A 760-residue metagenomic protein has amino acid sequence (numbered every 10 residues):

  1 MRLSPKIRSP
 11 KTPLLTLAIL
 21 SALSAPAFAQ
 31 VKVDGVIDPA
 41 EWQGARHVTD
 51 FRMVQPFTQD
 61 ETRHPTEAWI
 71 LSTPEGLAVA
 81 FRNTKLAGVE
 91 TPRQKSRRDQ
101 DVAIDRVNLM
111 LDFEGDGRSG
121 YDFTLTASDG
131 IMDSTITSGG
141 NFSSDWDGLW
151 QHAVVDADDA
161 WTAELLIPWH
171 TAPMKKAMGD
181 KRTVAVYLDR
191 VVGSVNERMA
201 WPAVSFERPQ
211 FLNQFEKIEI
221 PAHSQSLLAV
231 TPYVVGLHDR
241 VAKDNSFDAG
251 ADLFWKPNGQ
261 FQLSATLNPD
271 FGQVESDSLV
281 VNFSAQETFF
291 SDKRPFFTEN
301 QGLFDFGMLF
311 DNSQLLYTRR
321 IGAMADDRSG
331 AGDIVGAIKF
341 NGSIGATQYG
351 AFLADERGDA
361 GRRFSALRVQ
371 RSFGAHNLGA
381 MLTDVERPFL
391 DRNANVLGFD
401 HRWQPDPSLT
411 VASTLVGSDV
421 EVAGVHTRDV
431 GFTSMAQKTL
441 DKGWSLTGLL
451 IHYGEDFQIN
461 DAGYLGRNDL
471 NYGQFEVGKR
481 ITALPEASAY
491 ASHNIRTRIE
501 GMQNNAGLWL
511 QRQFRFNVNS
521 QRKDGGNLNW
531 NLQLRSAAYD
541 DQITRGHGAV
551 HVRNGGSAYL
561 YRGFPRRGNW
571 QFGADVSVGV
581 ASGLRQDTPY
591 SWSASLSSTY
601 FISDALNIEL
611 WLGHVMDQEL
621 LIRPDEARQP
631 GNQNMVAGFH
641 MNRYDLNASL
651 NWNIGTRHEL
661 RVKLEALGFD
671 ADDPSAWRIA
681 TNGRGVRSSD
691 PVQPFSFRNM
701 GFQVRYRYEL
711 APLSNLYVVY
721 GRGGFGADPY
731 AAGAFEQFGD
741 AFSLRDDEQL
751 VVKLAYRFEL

Functional and structural regions predicted by a protein language model:
M1-P10: N-terminal secretory signal peptides that target proteins for export/translocation
T16-L17, A27: Cleavable N-terminal signal peptides
A22-P26: N-terminal signal peptide c-region/cleavage motif recognized by signal peptidases
A29, D326, G332-A346, A351-L353 (+4 more regions): Large, well-folded core regions of big proteins
A29-R371, G379, L744: Structural preference for beta-rich elements and adjacent junctions enriched in aromatics
E75-L77, S119, W161, D180-V184 (+15 more regions): Outer-envelope beta-barrel architecture signal
H223-S264, F364-V420, E486-R498, A558-S582 (+3 more regions): Surface-exposed extracellular loop regions of Gram-negative outer-membrane beta-barrel proteins
D333, G417-E421, V425-L760: Exposed, low-structure sequence patches enriched in small/polar residues
